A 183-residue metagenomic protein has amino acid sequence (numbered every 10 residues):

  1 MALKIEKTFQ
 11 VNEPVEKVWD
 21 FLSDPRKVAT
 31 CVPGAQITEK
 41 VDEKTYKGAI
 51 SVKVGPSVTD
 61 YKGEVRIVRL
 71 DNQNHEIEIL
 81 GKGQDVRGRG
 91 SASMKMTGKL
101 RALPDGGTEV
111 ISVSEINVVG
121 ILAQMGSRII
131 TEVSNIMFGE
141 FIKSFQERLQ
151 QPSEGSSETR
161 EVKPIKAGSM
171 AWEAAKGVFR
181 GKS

Functional and structural regions predicted by a protein language model:
M1, K40, G55-Y61, G88-A92 (+1 more regions): A generic structural micro-feature
M1-T45, A49-G55, E161-S183: Hydrophobic ligand-binding cavity/cleft-lining segments
A2-Q10, T45-K47, D60-K62, E76 (+2 more regions): Intrinsic-disorder/low-complexity, polar/charged segments enriched in Ser/Thr/Lys/Arg/Asp/Glu/Gln
T8-Q10, S51-K53, R66, K99-R101 (+1 more regions): Generic structural detector for well-ordered beta-strands
V18-L22, V28, I67, S112 (+1 more regions): Hydrophobic pocket/interface hotspot
K40-Q84, K182: Glycine-rich portal/gate segments that line the openings of hydrophobic small-molecule binding cavities
R69, G83-V133: Beta-strand/loop substructures that line and gate deep hydrophobic ligand-binding cavities in soluble
I121-S156, G168: A conserved amphipathic terminal alpha-helix motif
